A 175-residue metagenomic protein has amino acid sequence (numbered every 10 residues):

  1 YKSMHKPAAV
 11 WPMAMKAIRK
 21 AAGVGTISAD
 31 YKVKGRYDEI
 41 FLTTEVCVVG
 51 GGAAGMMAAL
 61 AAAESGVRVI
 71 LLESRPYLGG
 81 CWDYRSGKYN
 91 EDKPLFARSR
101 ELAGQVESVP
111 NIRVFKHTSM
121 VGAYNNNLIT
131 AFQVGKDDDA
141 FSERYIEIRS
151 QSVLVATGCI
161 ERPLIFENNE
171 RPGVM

Functional and structural regions predicted by a protein language model:
Y1-V49, A103-M175: FAD-binding core/adjacent interface of flavoenzyme oxidoreductases
T44-E107, I165-E170: Beta1-alpha1 glycine-rich phosphate/pyrophosphate-binding loop at the start of Rossmann-like nucleotide-binding domains
